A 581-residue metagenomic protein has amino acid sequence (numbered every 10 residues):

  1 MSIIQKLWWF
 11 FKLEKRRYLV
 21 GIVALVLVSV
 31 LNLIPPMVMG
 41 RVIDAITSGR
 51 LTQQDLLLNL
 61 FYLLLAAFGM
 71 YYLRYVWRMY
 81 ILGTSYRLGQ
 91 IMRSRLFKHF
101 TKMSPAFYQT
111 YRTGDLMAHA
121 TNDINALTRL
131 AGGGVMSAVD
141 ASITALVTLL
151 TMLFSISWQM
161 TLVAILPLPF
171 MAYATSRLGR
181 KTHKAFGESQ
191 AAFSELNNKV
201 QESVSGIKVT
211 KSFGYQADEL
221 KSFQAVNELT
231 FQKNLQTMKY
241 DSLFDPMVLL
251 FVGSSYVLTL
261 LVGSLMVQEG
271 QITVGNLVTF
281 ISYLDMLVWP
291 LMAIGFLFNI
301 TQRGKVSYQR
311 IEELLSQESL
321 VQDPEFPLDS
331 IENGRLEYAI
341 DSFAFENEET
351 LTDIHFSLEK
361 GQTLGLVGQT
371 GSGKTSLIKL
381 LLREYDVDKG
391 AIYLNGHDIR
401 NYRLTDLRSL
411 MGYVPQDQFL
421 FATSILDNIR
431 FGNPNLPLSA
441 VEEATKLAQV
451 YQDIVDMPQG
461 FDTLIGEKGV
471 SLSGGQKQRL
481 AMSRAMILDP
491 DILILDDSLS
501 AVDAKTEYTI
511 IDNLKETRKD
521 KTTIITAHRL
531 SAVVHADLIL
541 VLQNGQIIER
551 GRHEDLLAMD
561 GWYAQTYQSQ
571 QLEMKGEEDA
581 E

Functional and structural regions predicted by a protein language model:
M1-K15, L116: A short amphipathic helical element positioned immediately N-terminal to and/or at the very start of a transmembrane
K15, P105-A106, I124-A131, V135 (+8 more regions): An intracellular "coupling" helix at the cytosolic face of ABC transporter transmembrane type-1 domains
Y18-L73, F154-Q159, V274: Transmembrane helix-loop-helix hairpins at lipid-water interfaces of multipass membrane proteins, especially the type-1
V23, I34, T121-L166, F251-S255 (+1 more regions): Hydrophobic alpha-helical transmembrane segments of ABC transporter permease domains
Y86, S94-A118, N122-I124, N198-S222 (+5 more regions): Short intracellular "coupling" helices and adjacent cytoplasmic loop segments at the cytosolic face of multi-pass
V163-L178, T279-V288: Small-residue-enriched core segments of transmembrane alpha-helices in multipass membrane transport and channel
Y215, K239, M286-L314: Cytosolic ends of transmembrane helices, especially the final helix of ABC transmembrane type-1 domains
S330-E581: ABC-type nucleotide-binding domain
